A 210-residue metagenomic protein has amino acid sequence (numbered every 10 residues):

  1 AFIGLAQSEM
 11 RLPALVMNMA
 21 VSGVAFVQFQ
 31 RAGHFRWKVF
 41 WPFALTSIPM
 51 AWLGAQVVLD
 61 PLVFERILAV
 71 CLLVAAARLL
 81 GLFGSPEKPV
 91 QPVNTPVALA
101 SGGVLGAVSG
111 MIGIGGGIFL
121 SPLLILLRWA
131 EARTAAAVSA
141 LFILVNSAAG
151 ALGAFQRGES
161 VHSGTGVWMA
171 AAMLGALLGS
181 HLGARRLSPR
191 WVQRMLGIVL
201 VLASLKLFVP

Functional and structural regions predicted by a protein language model:
A1-Q7, V24-V108, P122, L126-L127 (+2 more regions): Juxtamembrane transmembrane-helix boundary motif
Q7-L12, A136-A140: Small-residue hotspots at the loop-to-helix junctions and early N-terminal turns of transmembrane alpha-helices
P13-Q28: Transmembrane alpha-helices of multi-pass small-molecule transport proteins
A14-N18, S139-I143, T165-M169: Short hydrophobic/aromatic, small-residue-rich stretches within specific transmembrane helices of secondary active
M17, A77, I112, V145-N146 (+1 more regions): Residue-level micro-sites within transmembrane alpha helices that shape and flank functional polar/acidic positions
N18, L68, F119, I143 (+1 more regions): Conserved active-site and cofactor/substrate-binding residues in soluble primary-metabolism enzymes
G113-L123: Transmembrane helix boundary and interhelical junction motifs in multipass membrane proteins
T134-G150: Hydrophobic alpha-helical transmembrane segments of multi-pass integral membrane proteins, especially transporters
